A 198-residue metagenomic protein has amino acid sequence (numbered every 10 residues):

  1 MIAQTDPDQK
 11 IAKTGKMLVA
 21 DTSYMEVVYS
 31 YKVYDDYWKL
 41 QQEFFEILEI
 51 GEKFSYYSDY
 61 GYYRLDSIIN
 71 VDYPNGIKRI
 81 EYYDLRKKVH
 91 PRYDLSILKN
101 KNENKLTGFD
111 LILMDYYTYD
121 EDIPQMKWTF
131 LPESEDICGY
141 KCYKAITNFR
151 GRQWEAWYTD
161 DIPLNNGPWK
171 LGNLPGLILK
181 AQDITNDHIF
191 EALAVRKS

Functional and structural regions predicted by a protein language model:
M1-A3: Sec-dependent N-terminal signal peptides
T5-S198: Extended soluble regions of mature proteins
